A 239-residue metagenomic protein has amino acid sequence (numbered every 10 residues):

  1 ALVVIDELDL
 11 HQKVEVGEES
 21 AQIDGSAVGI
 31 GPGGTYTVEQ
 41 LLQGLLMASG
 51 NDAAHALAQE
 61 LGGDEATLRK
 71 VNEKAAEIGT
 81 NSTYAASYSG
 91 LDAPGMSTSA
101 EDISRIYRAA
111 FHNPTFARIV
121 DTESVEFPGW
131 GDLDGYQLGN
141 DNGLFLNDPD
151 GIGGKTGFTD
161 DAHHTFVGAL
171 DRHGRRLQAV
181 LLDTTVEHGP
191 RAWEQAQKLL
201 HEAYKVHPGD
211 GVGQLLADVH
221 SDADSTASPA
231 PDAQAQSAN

Functional and structural regions predicted by a protein language model:
A1-E101, R105-P114: Active-site-adjacent loops and short helices of periplasmic peptidoglycan-processing enzymes
N81, D92-D102, Y107-N239: Domain-terminus/edge residues, biased toward the C-terminal soluble/receptor-binding domains of extracytoplasmic
